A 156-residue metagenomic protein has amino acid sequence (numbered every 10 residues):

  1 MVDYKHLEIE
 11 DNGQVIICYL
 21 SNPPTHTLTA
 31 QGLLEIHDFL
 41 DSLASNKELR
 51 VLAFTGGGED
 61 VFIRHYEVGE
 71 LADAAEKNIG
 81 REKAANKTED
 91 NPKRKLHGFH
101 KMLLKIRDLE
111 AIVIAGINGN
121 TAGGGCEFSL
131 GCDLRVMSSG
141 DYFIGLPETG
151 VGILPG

Functional and structural regions predicted by a protein language model:
M1-T55: Conserved CoA-thioester-binding segment of acyl-CoA-metabolizing enzymes
C18, F54, E67, F128-S129: Hydrophobic/aromatic residues within transmembrane alpha-helices of multi-pass small-molecule transporters
G56-K101, G152: Glycine- (often His-adjacent) and acidic-residue-rich active-site loop that binds/positions the CoA thioester
G98-V113: A structural motif corresponding to the C-terminal end of an alpha-helix and its immediate exit/capping segment
M102, G116, A122-G156: CoA-thioester-processing core
